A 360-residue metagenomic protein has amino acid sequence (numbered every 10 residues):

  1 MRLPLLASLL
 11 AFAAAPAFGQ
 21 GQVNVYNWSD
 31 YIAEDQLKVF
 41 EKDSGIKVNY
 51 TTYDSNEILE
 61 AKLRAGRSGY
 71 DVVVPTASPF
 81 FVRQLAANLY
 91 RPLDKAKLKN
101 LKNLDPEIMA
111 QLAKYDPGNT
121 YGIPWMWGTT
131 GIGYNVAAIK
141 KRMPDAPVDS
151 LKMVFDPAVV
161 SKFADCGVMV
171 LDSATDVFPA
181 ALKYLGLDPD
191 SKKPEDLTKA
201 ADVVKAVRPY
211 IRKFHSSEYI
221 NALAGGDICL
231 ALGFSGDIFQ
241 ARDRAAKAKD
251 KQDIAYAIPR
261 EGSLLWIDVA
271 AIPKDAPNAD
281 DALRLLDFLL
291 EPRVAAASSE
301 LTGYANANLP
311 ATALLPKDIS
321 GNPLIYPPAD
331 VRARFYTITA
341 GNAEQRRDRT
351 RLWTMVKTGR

Functional and structural regions predicted by a protein language model:
Q20-L85: Early extracytoplasmic/lumenal segment of secretory-pathway proteins
T76-F81, L85-Y210, H215-A224: Extracytoplasmic ligand-binding site segments that recognize negatively charged/polar headgroups
P79-R83, L230-K251: A ligand-binding cleft/hinge motif common to bilobed small-molecule-binding domains
R91-K102, K152, A248-L264, P273-A276: Short beta-strand->loop
G133-A138, K183-G186, W266-N278, A297: A bilobed periplasmic-binding-protein/Venus flytrap-type ligand-binding module shared by bacterial periplasmic
L197-A206, R212, D250-A271: Periplasmic-binding protein-like
N221, A329-R360: Conserved C-terminal helix/tail region of periplasmic/extracytoplasmic solute-binding proteins
P273-A333: Mature extracytoplasmic/periplasmic domains
